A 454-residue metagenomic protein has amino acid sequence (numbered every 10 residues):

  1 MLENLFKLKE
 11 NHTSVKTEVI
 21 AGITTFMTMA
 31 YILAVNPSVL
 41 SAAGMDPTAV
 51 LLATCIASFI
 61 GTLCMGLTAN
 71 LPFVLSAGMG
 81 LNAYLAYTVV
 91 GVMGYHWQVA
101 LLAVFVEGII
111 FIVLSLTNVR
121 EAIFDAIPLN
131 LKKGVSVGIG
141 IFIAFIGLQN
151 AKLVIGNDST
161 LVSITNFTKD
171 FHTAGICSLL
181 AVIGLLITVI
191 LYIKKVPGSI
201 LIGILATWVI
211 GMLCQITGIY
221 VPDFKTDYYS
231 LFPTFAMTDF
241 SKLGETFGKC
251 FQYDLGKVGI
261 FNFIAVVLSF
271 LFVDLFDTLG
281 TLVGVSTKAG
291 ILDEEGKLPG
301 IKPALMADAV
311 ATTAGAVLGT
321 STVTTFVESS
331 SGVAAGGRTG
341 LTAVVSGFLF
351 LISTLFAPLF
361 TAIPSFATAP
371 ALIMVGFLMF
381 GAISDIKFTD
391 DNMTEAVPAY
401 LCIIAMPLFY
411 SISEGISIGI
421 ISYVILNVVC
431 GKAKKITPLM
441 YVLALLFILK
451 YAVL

Functional and structural regions predicted by a protein language model:
M1-A49, T165-K169, I204-I301, L445-L449: Helix-loop-helix hairpins and the membrane-proximal interhelical loops of multi-pass alpha-helical transport proteins
L2-N36, A57, G78-Y87, G91-I139 (+1 more regions): Helix-loop-helix junctions within the multi-pass membrane cores of secondary transporters/permeases
H12, K16, I183, I264-L268 (+3 more regions): Alpha-helical membrane-protein architecture signal
V19, V39, I123, G198 (+3 more regions): Residue-level signature of catalytic and energy-coupling elements of molecular machines, predominantly ATP/GTP-dependent
A43-L63: Loop-to-helix transition at the N-terminal end of transmembrane alpha-helices
G61-F73, V189-K195, S269-D277, D308-L318 (+3 more regions): Transmembrane alpha-helix interface/packing and boundary motifs in multi-pass membrane proteins, characterized by
M93-V209, V344-L454: Membrane-embedded alpha-helical modules
